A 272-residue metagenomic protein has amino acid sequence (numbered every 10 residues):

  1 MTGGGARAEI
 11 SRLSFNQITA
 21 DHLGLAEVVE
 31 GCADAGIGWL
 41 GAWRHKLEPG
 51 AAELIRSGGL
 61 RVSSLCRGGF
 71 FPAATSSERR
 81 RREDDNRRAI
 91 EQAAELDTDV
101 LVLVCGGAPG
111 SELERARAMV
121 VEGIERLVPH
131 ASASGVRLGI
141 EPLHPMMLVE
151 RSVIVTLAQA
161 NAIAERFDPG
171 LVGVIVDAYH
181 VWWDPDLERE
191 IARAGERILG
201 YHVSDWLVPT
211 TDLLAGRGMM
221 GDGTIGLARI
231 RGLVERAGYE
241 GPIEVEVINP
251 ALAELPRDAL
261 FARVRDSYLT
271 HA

Functional and structural regions predicted by a protein language model:
M1-G36, D97-T98, I154-V176, V181-A272: Histidine-acidic metal/acid-base catalytic patches
T2-N16, V62-A73, G106-A108: N-terminal small/glycine-rich loop or linker at the start of catalytic domains across soluble metabolic enzymes
T19-D21, R44-K46, G68-F71, C105-P109 (+4 more regions): Active-site-proximal loop/turn and secondary-structure-junction residues that shape catalytic pockets, frequently
V29-R44, C66-F71: N-terminal substrate-binding region of glycoside hydrolase catalytic domains
G41, S64-C66, V102, G139 (+2 more regions): Conserved beta-strand positions in the central sheet of alpha/beta enzyme cores
G41-G58, C105, S111-E112, M147-L148: Glycine-rich, proline-tolerant flexible connector loops at the mouths of alpha/beta enzymes
L47-G58, R87-E95, V121-S132, D186-E196 (+1 more regions): Short amphipathic alpha-helices and their capping/turn segments at secondary-structure boundaries
S76-G173, W183-P185, A259, R263 (+1 more regions): Active-site acidic/histidine proton-transfer and metal-coordination neighborhood in alpha/beta enzyme cores
